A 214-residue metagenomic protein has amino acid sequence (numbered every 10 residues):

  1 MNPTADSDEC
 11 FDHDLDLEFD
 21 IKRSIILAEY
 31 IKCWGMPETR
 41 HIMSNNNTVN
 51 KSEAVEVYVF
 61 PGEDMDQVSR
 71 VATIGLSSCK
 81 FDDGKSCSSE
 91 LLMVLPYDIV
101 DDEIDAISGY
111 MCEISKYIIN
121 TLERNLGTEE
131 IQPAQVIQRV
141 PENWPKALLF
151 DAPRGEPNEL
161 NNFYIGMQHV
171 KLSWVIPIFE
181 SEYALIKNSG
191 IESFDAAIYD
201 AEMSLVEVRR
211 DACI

Functional and structural regions predicted by a protein language model:
M1-R70, K80-C87, L92-I214: Acidic, proline/glycine-rich low-complexity IDRs
T73: Glycine-enriched catalytic-core subsegment of oxygenase/oxidase enzymes
